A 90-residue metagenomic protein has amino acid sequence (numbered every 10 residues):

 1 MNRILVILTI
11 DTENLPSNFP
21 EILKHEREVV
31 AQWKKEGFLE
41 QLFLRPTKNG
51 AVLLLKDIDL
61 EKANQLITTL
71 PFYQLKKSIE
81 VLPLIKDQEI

Functional and structural regions predicted by a protein language model:
M1-I90: Conserved, structured core segments of small domains
